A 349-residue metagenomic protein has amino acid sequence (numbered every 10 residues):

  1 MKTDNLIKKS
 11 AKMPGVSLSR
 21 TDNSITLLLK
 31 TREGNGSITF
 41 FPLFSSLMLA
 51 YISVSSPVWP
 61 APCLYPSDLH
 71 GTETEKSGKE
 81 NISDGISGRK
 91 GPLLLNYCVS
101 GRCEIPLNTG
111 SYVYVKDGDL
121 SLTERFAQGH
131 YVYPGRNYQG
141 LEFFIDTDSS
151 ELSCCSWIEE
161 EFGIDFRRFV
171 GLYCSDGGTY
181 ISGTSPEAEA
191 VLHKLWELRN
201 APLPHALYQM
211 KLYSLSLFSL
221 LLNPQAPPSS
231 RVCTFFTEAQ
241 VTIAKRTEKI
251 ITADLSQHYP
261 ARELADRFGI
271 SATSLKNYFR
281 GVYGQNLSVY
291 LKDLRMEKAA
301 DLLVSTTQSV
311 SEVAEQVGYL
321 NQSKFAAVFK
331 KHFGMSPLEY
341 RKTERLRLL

Functional and structural regions predicted by a protein language model:
M1-E33, S37: Short Lys/Arg-enriched alpha/beta "domain-start" segment
D4, P106-T237, A261, D266-A272 (+4 more regions): Alpha-helical bundle regulatory/interaction domains
L27-R167: N-terminal regulatory/effector-sensing and dimerization cores that precede helix-turn-helix DNA-binding domains
R231-Q257, G269: Membrane-proximal linker segments that couple transmembrane helices to downstream signaling/catalytic modules
K245-A253, H258, R262-E263, G281-S323 (+1 more regions): Terminal helix-turn-helix DNA-binding modules in bacterial transcription factors
L275, F279, K324-F325, F329: Short hydrophobic/aromatic patch on the recognition helix
G284, G318, F329-K330, G334-P337: Conserved phosphate-binding and hydrolysis motifs of nucleotide-dependent enzymes
